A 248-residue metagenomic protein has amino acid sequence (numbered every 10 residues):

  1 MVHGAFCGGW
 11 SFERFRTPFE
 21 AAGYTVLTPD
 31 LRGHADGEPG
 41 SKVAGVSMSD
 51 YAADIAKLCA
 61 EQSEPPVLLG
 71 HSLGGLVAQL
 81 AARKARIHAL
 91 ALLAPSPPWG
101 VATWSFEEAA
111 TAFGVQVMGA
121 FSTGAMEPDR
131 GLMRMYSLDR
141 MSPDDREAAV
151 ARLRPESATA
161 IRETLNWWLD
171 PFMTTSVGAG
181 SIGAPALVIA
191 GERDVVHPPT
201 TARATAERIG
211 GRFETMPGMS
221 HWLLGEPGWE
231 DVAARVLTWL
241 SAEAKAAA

Functional and structural regions predicted by a protein language model:
G4-C7, S72, E192: Active-site glycine-rich loops that stabilize anionic/oxyanionic intermediates across multiple enzyme folds
F6-R14, V26: Serine-hydrolase catalytic-loop signature spanning alpha/beta hydrolases and amidase-signature enzymes
F19-G40: Conserved alpha/beta-hydrolase
G33-P66: Active-site loop/oxyanion-hole signature of alpha/beta-hydrolase fold enzymes
R86-S122, A160-W167: Flexible "cap/lid" loop of the alpha/beta hydrolase fold
I182, V188-A190: Short beta-strand/loop motif that positions the catalytic acidic residue of the alpha/beta-hydrolase fold
V195-T201: Conserved alpha/beta-hydrolase "acid-adjacent" motif
R212-A248: Catalytic active-site module of serine/aspartate enzymes centered on a nucleophile-bearing elbow/loop
